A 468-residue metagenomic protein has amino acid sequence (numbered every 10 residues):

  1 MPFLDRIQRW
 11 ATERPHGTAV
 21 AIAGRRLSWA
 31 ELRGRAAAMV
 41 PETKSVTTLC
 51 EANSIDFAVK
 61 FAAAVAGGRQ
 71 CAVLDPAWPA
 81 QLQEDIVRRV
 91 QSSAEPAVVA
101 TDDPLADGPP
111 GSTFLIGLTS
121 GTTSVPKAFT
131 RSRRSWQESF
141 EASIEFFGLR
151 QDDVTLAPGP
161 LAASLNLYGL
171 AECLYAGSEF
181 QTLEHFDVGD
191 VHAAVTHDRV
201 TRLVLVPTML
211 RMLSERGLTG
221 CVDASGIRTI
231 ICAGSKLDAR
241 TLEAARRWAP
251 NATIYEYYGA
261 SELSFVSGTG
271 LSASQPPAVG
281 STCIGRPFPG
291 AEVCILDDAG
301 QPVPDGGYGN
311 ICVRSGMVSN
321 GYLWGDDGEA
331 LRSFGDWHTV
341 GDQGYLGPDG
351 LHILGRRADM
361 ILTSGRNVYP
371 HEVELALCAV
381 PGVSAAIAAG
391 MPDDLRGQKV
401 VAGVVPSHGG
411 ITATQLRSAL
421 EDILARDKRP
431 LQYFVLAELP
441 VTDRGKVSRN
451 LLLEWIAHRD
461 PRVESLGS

Functional and structural regions predicted by a protein language model:
F3, Q8, R14-T43, Q83-E84 (+1 more regions): Conserved AMP-binding/adenylate-forming core of the ANL superfamily
S28-W29, F114-E141: Conserved AMP-binding A3 loop
E138-V154, A162-R202: Conserved AMP-binding/adenylation subdomain of ANL enzymes
R202, R216-V279: Gly/Ser/Thr-rich phosphate-binding loop
L203, S315, G321, D336 (+2 more regions): AMP-binding/adenylate-forming catalytic core of the ANL superfamily
R286-G290, Q301-L331, V368: Conserved ATP/PPi-binding loop(s) of AMP-dependent carboxylate-activating enzymes
E292-V313, P348, G409-A413, S448: Conserved beta-loop-beta connector loops within the AMP-binding
A425-K446, L466: AMP-binding/adenylate-forming catalytic domain of the ANL superfamily
